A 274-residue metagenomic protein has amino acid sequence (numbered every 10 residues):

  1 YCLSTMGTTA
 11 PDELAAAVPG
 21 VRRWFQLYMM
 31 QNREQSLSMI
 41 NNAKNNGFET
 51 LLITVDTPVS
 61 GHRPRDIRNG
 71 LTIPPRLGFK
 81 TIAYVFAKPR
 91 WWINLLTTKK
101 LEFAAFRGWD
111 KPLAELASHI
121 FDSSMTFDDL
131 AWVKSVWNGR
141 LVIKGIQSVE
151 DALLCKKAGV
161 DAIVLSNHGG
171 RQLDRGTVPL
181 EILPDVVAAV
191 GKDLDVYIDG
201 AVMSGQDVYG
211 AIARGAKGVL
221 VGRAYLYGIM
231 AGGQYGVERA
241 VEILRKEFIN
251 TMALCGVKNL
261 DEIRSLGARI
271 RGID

Functional and structural regions predicted by a protein language model:
Y1-L153, K157, G169-Q172: Active-site entrance/lid segments in N-terminal catalytic domains of soluble metabolic enzymes
T9, E34, S38, S124-D128 (+7 more regions): Conserved active-site and cofactor/substrate-binding residues in soluble primary-metabolism enzymes
P11-D12, G20, K156, D161-I198: Extended hydrophobic/aromatic segments used for targeting, binding, or gating
V21-L27, A162-N167, G218-G222: Short hydrophobic/aromatic-enriched beta-strand-loop microsegments
I53, V133, C155, I163 (+3 more regions): Conserved, mostly hydrophobic/aromatic
R63-R65, L153-L154, D174-T177, V208-G210 (+1 more regions): Short, well-ordered secondary-structure micro-motifs
E181-D199, M203-D274: Alpha/beta catalytic cores of nucleotide-metabolism and tRNA/nucleoside-modifying enzymes
